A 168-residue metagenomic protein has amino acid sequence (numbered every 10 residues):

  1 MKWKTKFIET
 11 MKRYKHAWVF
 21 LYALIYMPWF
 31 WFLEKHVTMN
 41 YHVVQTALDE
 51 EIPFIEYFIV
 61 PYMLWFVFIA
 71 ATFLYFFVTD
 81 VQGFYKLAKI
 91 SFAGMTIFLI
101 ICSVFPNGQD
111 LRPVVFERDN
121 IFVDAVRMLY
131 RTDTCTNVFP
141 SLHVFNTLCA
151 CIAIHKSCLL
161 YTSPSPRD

Functional and structural regions predicted by a protein language model:
M1-I8, A71-Y85: Cytoplasmic juxtamembrane interface segments
K2-A70, E117: N-terminal transmembrane-helix/juxtamembrane module of multi-pass inner/ER membrane proteins
K35-V43, A47, F77-L159: Membrane-interface loops
F68-T72, N146-I152, S163: Hydrophobic, membrane-inserted alpha-helices
Y161-D168: Conserved small/polar residues in nucleotide/adenosyl-binding loops
